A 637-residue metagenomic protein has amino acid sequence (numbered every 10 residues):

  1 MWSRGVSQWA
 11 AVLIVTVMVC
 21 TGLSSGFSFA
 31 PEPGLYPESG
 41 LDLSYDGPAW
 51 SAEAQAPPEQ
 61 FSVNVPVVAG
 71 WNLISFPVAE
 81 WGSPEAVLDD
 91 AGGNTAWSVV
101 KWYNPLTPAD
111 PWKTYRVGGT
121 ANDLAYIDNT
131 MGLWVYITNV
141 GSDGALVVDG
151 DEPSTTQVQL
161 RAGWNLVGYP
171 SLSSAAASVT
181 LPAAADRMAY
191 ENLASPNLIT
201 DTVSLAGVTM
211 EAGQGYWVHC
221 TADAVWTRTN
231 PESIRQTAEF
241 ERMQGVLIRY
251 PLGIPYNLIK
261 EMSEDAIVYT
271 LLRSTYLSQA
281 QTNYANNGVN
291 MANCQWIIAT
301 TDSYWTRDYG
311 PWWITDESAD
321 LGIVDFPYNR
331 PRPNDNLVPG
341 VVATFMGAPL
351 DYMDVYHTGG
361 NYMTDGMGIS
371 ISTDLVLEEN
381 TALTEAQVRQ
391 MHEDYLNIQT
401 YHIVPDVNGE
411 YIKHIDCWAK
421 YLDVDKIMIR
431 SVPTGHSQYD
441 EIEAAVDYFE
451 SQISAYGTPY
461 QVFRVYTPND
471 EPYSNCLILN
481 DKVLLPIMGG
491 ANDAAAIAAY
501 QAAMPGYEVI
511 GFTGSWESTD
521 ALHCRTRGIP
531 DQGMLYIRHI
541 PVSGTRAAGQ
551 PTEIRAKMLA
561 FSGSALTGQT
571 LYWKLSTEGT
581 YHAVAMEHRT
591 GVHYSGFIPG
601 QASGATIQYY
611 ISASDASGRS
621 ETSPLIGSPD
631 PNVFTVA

Functional and structural regions predicted by a protein language model:
S3, S7-W9, F29-L43, I529-A637: Glycan-association/targeting regions that enable binding to alpha-glucans and other polysaccharides
V12-S25: Bacterial N-terminal signal peptides
V15, W71, W97, T130-G132 (+9 more regions): Extracellular structured ligand-interaction cores
C20-G22, N139-G141, A222-A224, A613-S617: Surface-exposed loop/turn motifs at beta-strand-loop junctions within extracellular Ig-like and Fibronectin type III
P31-N230: N-terminal exported-region signature
S44-A56, Q214-P231, I510-S543, S628-A637: A recurrent domain-boundary module in secreted/ectodomain proteins
P231-L535: The feature marks the mature, well-folded catalytic cores of soluble enzymes
